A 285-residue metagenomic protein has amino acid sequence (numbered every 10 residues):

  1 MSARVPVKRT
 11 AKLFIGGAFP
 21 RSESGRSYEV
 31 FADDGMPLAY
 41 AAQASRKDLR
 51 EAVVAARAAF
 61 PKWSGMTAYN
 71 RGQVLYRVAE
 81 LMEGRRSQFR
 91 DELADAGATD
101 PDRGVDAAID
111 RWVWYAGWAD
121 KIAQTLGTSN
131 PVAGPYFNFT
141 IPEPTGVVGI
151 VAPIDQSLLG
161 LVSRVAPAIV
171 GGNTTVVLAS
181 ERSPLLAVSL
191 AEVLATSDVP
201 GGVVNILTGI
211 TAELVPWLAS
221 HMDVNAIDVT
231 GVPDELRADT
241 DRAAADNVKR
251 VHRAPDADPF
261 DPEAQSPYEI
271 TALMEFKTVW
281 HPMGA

Functional and structural regions predicted by a protein language model:
M1-A41, Q73, R77, A107-V113 (+2 more regions): Terminal low-complexity tails and localization/encapsulation signals of metabolic enzymes
D34-A123: Glycine-rich loop-to-alpha-helix module at the N-terminal edge of alpha/beta enzyme cores
G35, R71, G172, V204 (+1 more regions): Residue-level signal for inorganic ion chemistry
G117-P200: Conserved small-residue-rich beta-alpha loop and adjacent elements that most often cradle the phosphate/pyrophosphate
Y136, E213-L214: Short acidic active-site motifs
A166, A226-T230: Periplasmic-binding protein-like
A166-I169, W217, A243: Hydrophobic/aromatic ligand-binding patch that stacks against planar heteroaromatic rings of cofactors or nucleotides
I206-G209: Active-site donor-binding acidic/aromatic loop of nucleotide-activated sugar and phosphosugar transferases involved
